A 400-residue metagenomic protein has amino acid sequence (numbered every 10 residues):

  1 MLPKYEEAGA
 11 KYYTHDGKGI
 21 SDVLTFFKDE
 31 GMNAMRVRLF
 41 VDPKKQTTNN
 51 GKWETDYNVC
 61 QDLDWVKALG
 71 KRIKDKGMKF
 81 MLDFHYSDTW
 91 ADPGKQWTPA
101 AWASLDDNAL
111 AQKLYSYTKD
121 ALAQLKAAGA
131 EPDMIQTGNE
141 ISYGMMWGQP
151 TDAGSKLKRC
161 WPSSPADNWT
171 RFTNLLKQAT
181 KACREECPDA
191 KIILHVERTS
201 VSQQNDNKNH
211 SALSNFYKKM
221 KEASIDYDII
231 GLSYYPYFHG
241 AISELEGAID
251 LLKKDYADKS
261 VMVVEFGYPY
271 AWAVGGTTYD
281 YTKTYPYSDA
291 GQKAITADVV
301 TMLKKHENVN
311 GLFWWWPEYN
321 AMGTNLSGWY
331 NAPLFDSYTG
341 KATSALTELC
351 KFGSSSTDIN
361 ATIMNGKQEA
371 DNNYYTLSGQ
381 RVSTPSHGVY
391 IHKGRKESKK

Functional and structural regions predicted by a protein language model:
M1-F26: Boundary/entry segment of secreted carbohydrate-active catalytic domains
K11, G154-K156, G247, L251-D258 (+1 more regions): Aromatic-rich peripheral "rim/lid" segments of glycoside hydrolase catalytic domains that contact and position glycan
G19-F26, D62-L69, Y117, A121-Q124 (+5 more regions): A general structural detector for well-ordered alpha-helical segments in enzyme core domains, enriched
V23-L24, T170, E185-I192, T199 (+2 more regions): Glycoside hydrolase catalytic-domain groove-lining segments
T25-N168, T173-I193, E197-T199: Substrate-binding cleft and catalytic face of glycoside hydrolase catalytic domains, especially the flexible beta-alpha
F27, D83, I135, I230 (+4 more regions): Conserved, mostly hydrophobic/aromatic
D107-N108, Y115, K119, A123-D133 (+4 more regions): Structural recognition of alpha->loop->beta junctions
D358-K400: C-terminal outer-membrane/trafficking sorting elements
